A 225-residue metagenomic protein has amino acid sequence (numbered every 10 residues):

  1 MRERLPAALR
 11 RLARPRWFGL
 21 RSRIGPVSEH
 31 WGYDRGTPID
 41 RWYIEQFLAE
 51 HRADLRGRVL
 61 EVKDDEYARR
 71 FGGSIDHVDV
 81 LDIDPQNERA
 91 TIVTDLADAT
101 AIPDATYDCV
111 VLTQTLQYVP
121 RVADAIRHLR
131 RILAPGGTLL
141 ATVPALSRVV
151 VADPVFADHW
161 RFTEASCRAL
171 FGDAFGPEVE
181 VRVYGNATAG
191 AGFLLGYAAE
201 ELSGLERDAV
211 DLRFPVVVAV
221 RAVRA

Functional and structural regions predicted by a protein language model:
P6-A53: Class I SAM-dependent methyltransferase Rossmann-like catalytic core, especially the SAM/SAH-binding loop
R35, V151-L170: Acceptor-substrate binding/catalytic loop of class I
Q46, E50-T100: Class I SAM-dependent methyltransferase SAM/SAH-binding core
E50-H51, E180-A225: A C-terminal cap/extension of S-adenosyl-L-methionine-dependent methyltransferases that defines the acceptor-substrate
A97-V110: A short acidic, Gly/Pro-enriched loop at the edge of an enzyme's catalytic core that lines a small-molecule cofactor
D108-R121: A short SAM/SAH-binding and catalytic strip from SAM-dependent methyltransferases
A123-T138: A short glycine-rich, Lys/Arg-flanked "PGG" loop and its adjoining helix->strand segment in the class I
A141-V143: Acidic carboxylate diad motif detector
